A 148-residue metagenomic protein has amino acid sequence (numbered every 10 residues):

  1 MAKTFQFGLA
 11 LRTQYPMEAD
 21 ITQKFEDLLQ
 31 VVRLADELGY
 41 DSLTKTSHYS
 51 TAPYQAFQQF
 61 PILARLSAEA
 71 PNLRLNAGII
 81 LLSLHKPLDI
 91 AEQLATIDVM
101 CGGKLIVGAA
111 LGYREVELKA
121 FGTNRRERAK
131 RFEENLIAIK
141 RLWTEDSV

Functional and structural regions predicted by a protein language model:
M1-E69, R74: N-terminal beta1-alpha1-beta2 module of alpha/beta enzyme domains
A2-Q23, S83-V148: Flexible, glycine-rich active-site loops centered on histidine and acidic residues that chelate a metal or position
T46, G78, G108-A110: Structural motif
Y54-Q58, L82, D89: Generic, well-ordered alpha-helical segments
Q55, I79, R128: Glycine- and other small-residue-rich loops at beta-strand/loop junctions that grip anionic moieties
R74-S83: Structural motif corresponding to the early beta-alpha repeats
